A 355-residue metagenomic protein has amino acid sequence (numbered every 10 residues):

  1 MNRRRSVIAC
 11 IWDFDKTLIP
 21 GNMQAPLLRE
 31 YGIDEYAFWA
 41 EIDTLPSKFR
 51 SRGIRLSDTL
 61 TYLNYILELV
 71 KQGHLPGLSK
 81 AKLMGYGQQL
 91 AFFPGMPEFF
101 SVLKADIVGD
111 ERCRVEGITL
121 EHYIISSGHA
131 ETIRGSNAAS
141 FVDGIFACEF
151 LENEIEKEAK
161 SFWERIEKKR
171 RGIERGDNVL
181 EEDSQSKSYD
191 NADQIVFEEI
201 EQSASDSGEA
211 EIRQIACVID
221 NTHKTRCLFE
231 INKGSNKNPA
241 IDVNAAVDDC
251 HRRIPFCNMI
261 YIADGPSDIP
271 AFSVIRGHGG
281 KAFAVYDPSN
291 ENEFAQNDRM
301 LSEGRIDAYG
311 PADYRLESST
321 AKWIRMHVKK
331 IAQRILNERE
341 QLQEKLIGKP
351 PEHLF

Functional and structural regions predicted by a protein language model:
M1-I155, Q185, Q194: Alpha-helical substrate-recognition element adjacent to the catalytic core
P94-Y123, S127-F355: C-terminal cap/substrate-recognition subdomain and adjoining C-terminal extension of metal-dependent phosphatase-like
